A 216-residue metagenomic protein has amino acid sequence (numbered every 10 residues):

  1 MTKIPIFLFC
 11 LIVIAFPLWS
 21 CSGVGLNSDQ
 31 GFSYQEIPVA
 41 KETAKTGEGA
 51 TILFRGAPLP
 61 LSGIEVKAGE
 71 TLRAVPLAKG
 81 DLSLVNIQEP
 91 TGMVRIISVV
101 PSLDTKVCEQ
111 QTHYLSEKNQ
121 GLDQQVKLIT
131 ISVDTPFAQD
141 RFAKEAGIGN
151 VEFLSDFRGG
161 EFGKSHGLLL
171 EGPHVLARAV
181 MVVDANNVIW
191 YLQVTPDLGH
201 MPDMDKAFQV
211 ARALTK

Functional and structural regions predicted by a protein language model:
T2-V13, P17-A74: N-terminal targeting signals for export/organelle localization
T71, V94, V175-A177: Short, small/polar residue-rich loop motifs at catalytic or cofactor-binding pockets
P76, Q88-E89, V194: Short clusters of small/polar residues that mark proteolytic maturation junctions
D81-S83, N186: Residue-level recognition of short loop/turn positions
V85-L115: Short active-site neighborhood of thiol/selenol oxidoreductases, capturing the structured segment around
E109-I148, F153, G160-F162: Structural microenvironment flanking redox-active thiols in thiol-disulfide oxidoreductases
K164-L170: Short, basic/aromatic recognition patches
A177-K216: Thiol-/selenol-based redox modules, centered on thioredoxin-like and closely related oxidoreductase domains
